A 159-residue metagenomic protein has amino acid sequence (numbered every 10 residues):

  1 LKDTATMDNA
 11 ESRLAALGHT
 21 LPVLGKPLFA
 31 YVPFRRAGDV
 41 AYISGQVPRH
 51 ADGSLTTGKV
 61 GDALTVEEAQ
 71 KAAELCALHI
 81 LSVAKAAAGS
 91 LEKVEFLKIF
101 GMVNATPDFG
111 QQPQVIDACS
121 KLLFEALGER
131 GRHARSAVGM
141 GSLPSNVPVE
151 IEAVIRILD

Functional and structural regions predicted by a protein language model:
T6-D159: Short, polar/acidic, helix-capping and beta-turn segments at strand->helix junctions that line the mouths
